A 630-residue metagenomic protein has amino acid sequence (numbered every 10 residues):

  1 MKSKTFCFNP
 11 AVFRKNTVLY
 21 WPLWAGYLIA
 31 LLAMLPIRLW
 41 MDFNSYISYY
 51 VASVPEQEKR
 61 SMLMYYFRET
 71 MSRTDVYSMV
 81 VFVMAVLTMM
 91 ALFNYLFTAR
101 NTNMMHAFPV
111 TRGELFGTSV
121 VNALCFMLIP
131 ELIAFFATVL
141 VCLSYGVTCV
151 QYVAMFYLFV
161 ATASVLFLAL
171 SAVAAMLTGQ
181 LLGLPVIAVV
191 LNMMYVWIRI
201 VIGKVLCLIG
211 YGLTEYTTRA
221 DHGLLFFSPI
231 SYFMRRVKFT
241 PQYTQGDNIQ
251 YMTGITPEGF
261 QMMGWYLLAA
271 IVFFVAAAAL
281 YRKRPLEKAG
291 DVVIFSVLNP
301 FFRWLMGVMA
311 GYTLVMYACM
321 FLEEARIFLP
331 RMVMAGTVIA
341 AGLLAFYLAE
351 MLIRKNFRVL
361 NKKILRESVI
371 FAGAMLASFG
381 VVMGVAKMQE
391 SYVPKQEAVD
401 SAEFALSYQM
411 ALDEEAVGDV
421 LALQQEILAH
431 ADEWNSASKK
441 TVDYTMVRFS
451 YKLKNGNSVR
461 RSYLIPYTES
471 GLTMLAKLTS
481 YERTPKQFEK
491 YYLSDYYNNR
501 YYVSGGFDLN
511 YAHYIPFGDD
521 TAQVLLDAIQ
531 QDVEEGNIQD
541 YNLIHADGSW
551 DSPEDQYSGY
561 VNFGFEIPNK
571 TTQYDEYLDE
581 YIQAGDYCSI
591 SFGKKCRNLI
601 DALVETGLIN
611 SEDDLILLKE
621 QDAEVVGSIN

Functional and structural regions predicted by a protein language model:
M1-Y27: Aromatic- and glycine-rich beta-strand/loop motifs that create alpha-glucan
S3-T5, M41-E69, V196-L280, R284-V297 (+2 more regions): Terminal transmembrane helical anchor/hairpin motif
Y27, L182-Y195, K362-A374: Central hydrophobic cores of alpha-helical transmembrane segments in multi-pass integral membrane proteins
S72-N101: Long, hydrophobic alpha-helical segments
Y95-C125, A289-G290, G518-D540: Helix-loop-helix units of permease transmembrane domains in multi-pass membrane transporters, especially ABC
V121-G183, V196: Secretory targeting signals
R303-A310, Y347-E390: Internal/C-terminal transmembrane anchor helices
E403-N630: Extracytosolic and intramembrane catalytic regions of membrane-associated proteins in envelope/secretory systems
